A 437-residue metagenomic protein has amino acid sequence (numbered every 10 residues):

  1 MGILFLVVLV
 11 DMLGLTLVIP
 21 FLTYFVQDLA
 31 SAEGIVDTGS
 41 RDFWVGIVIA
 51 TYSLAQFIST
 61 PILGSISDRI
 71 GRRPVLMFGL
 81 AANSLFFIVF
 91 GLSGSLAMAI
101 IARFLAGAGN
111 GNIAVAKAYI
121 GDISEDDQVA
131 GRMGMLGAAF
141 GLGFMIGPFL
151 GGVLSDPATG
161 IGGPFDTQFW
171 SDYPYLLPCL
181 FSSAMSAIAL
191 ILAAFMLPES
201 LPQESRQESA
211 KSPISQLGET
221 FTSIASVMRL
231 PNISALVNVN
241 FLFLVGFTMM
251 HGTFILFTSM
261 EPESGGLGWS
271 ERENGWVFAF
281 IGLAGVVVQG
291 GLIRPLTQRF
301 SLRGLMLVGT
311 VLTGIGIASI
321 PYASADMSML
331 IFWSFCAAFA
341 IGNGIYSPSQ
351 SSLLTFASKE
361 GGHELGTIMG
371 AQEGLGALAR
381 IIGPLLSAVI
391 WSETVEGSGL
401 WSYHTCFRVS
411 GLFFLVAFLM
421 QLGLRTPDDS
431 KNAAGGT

Functional and structural regions predicted by a protein language model:
Q56-L96: Conserved MFS/SLC helix-loop-helix module at the cytosolic interface between two early adjacent transmembrane helices
I58-G71, V287-L302, W391: Helix-to-loop junctions at the C-terminal end of transmembrane segments in multipass secondary transporters
A81-G94, V311-D326: C-terminal ends and interior cores of transmembrane alpha-helices in multi-pass membrane transporters/permeases
I101-F140: Cytoplasmic helix-loop-helix junction between adjacent transmembrane helices in 12-TM secondary transporters
G111-E125, G344-G361: Intracellular juxtamembrane helix-capping segments at the cytosolic ends of symmetry-related transmembrane helices
D156-S183, S270, V389-F414: A membrane-interface helix-boundary motif in multi-pass transporters
S186-M196, C406-T437: Multi-pass alpha-helical transporter architecture, strongest for 12-TM Major Facilitator/SLC carriers used
P198-N238, G436-T437: Juxtamembrane intracellular "pre-TM" segments in multi-pass secondary transporters
